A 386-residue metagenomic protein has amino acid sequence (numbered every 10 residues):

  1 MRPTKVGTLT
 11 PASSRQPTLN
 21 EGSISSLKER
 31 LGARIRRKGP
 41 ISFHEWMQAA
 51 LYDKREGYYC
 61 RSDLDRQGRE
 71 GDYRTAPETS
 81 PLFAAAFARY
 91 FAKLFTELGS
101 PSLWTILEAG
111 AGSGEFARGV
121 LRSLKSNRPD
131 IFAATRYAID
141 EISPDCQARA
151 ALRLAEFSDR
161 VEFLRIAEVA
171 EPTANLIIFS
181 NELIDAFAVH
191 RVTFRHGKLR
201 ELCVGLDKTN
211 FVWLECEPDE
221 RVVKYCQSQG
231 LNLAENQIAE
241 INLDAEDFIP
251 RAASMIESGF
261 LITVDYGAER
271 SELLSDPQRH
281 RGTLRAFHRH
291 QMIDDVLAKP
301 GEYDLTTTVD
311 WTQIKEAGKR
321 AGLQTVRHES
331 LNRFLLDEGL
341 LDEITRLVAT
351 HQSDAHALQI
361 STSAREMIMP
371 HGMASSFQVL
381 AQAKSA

Functional and structural regions predicted by a protein language model:
R2-A109, S113-L176, R333, G339-D342 (+2 more regions): Rossmann-like AdoMet
S26, S42-E45, E78, L82 (+7 more regions): Generic recognition of stable, solvent-exposed alpha-helical segments in well-folded globular domains
Y58-Y59, Q67, Y73, V204 (+4 more regions): Short clusters of hydrophobic/aromatic residues that line enzyme substrate/ligand-binding pockets
Y59-R61, A186-V189, E272: Short helix/loop capping segments that flank catalytic or ligand/cofactor-binding pockets
L121-S123, L152-A155, V192-R195, D276-R279: Short, glycine/charged-enriched secondary-structure capping and boundary segments
P144, I184, A268: Short, glycine/acidic-enriched loop or turn micro-motifs at the edges of active sites
I177-C226, P277-A286: A mobile, often basic/glycine-rich helix-loop segment that functions as the active-site lid/recognition loop
Y225-A386: Long, Lys/Arg- and hydrophobic-enriched amphipathic alpha-helices
